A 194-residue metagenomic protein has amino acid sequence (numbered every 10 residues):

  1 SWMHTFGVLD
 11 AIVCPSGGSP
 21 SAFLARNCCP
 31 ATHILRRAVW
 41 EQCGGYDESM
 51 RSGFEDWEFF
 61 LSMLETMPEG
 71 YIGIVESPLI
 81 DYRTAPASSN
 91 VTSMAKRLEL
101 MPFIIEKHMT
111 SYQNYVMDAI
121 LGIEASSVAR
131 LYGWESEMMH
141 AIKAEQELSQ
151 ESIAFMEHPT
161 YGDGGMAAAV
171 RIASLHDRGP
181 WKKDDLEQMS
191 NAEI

Functional and structural regions predicted by a protein language model:
S1-M3: A short, conserved acidic/glycine-rich loop-to-beta-strand motif that forms the donor nucleotide-sugar/metal
T5-I104: Conserved nucleotide-sugar donor-binding catalytic segment
C29, I34, E69-I72, A87-M189: C-terminal, non-catalytic tails of nucleotide-sugar-dependent glycosyltransferases
